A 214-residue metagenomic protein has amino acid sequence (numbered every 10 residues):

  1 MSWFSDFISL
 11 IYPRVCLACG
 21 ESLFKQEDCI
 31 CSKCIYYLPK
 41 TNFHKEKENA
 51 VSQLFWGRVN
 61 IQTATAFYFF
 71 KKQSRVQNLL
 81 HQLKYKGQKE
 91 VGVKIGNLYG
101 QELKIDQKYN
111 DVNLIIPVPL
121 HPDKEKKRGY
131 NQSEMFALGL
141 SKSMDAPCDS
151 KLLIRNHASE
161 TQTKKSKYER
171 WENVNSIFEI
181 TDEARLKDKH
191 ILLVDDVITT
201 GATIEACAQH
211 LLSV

Functional and structural regions predicted by a protein language model:
M1-V214: Glycine-rich phosphate/pyrophosphate-handling loop used in enzymes and phosphotransfer proteins
